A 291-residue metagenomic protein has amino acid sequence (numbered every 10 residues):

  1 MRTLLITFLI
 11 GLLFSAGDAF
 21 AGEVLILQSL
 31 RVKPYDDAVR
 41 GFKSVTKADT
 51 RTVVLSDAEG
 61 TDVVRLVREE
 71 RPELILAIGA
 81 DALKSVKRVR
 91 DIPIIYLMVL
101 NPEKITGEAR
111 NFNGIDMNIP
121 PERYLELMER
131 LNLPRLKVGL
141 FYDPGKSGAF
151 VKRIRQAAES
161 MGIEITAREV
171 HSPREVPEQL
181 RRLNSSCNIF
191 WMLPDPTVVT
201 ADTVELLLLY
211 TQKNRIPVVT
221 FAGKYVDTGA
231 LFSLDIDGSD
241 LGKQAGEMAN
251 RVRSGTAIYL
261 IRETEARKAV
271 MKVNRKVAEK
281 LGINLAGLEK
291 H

Functional and structural regions predicted by a protein language model:
M1-L5: Positively charged n-region of N-terminal signal peptides that target proteins for export
I6-S15: Bacterial N-terminal signal peptides
F20-H291: Short hydrophobic alpha-helices and adjacent helix-cap/hinge residues
